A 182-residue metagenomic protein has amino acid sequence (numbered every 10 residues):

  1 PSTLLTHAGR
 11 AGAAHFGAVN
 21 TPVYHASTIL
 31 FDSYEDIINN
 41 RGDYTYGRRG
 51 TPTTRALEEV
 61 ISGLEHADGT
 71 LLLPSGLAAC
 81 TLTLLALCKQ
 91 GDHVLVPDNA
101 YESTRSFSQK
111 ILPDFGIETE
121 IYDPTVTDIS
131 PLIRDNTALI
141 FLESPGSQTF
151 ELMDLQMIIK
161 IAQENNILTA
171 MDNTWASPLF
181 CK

Functional and structural regions predicted by a protein language model:
P1-S2, G42, G146: Glycine-rich, flexible loop/turn motifs
P1-V23: Short conserved active-site loop signatures built around small residues
H7-A11, T70-K182: Conserved PLP-enzyme active-site core in the AAT-like
G9-R10, V23, S33-E35, R41 (+3 more regions): Solvent-exposed, flexible loop/coil residues
A14, N20-P22, A26-E35, Y122-T125: Histidine- and aromatic-rich ligand-binding microenvironments
F16, L64-E65, F115, N165: Residues at alpha-helix termini
P22, T54-E58, L155: A general structural signal for well-ordered alpha-helical segments in protein cores
T28-A78, S103-I111: Conserved N-terminal alpha-helix of the aminotransferase class I/II PLP-enzyme fold
